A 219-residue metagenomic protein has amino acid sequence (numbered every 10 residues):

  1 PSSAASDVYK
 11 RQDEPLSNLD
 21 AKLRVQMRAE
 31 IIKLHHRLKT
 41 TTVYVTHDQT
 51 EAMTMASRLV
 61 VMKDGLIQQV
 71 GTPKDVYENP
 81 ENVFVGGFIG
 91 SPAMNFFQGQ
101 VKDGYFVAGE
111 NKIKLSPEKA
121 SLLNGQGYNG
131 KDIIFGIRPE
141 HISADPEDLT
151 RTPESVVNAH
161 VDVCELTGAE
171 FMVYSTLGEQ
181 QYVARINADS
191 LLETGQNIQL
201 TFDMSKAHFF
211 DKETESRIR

Functional and structural regions predicted by a protein language model:
P1-A5, Y9: Single conserved hydrophobic/aromatic residue that forms the stacking wall/gate of nucleotide- or nucleobase-binding
R24-K39: Helical segment within the ABC ATPase nucleotide-binding domain
K39-T46: Conserved H-loop
M53-A56, F88: Hydrophobic Walker B segment
R58, V70, N79: Short, glycine/charged-rich "phosphate-handling" switch motifs in NTP-dependent and phosphotransfer domains
D64-G65: Conserved ABC ATPase "signature" C-loop
K74-E78, G86: Short acidic-hydrophobic catalytic motif
Y105-D162, S190-R219: Glycine/charge-rich catalytic "coupling/switch" loops of P-loop NTPases
